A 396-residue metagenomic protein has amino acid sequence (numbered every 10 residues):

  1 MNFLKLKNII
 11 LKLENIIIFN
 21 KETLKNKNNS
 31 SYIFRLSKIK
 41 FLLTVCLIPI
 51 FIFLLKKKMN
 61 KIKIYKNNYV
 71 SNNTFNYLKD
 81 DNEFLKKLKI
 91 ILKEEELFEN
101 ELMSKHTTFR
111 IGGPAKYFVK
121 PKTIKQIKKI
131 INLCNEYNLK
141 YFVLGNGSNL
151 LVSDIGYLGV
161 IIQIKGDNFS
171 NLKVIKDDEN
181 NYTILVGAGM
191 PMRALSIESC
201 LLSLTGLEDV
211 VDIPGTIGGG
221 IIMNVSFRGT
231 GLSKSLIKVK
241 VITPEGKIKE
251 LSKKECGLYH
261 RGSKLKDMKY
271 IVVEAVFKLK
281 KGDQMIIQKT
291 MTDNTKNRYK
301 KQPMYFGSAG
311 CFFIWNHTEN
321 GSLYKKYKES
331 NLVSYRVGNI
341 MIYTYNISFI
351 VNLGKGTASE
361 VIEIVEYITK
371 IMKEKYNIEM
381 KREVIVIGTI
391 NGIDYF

Functional and structural regions predicted by a protein language model:
I10-N20, F34-N60: Terminal signal-anchor or tail-anchor transmembrane helices that tether membrane-associated enzymes to cellular
F53-L144: N-terminal, positively charged, Ser/Thr/Ala/Gly-biased leader segments that form transit/presequence-like amphipathic
L97-E99, F142-G145, V152, V186-A188 (+2 more regions): General beta-strand structural signal in soluble alpha/beta enzymes
F98, N146, L150, I242-E366 (+1 more regions): Phosphate/pyrophosphate- and phosphate-bearing ligand-binding catalytic cores of soluble enzymes
F109-G112, N135-E136, V143-L144, L151-I155 (+8 more regions): Solvent-exposed alpha-helices and their adjacent loops that cap or buttress functional pockets in soluble metabolic
G112, F118-I124, L151-S170, I222-K253 (+1 more regions): Structural signature of FAD isoalloxazine-binding scaffolds in flavoprotein oxidoreductases
Q163, F169, D177-D212: A generic, well-ordered mixed alpha/beta core segment in the N-terminal half of proteins
R193-I237, T243, S308: A gly/ser-rich beta-alpha-beta helix-loop segment of oxidoreductase catalytic cores
